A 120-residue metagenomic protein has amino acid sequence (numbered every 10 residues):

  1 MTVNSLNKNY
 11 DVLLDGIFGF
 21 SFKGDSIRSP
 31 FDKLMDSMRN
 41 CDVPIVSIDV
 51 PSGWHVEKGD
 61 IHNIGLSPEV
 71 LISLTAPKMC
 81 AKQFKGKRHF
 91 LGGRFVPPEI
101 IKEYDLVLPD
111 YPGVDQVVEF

Functional and structural regions predicted by a protein language model:
M1-N9: Short acidic low-complexity segments
Y10-F120: YjeF_N-associated NAD(P)HX repair module
